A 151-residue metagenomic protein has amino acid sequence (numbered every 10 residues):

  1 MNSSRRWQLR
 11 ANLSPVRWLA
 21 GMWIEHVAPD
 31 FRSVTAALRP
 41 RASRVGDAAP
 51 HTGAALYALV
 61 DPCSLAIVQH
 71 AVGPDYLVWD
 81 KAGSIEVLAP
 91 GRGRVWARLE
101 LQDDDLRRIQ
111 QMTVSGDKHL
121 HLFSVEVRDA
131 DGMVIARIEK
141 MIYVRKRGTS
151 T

Functional and structural regions predicted by a protein language model:
M1-V16: Extreme N-terminal tail/first-helix region
L19-H51: Catalytic strand-loop segment that frames the active site of acyl-thioester-processing enzymes
L19-I24, K81-V87, R108-Q110: Short structured motifs
A20, R32-V34, W79-G83, G93-A97 (+1 more regions): A generic structural signal for short beta-strands and their flanking turns/coil linkers
A42-L65, Y76-L77: Hot-dog-fold acyl-thioester-processing enzymes
A54-A58, P62, A82-E86, L101-D103 (+1 more regions): Hydrophobic alpha-helical segments of small multi-pass membrane proteins
I67-D104: Hydrophobic beta-strand-centered segment that forms part of the acyl-chain substrate-binding groove
G91-R92, Q102-T151: HotDog/MaoC-like acyl-thioester-processing domains
